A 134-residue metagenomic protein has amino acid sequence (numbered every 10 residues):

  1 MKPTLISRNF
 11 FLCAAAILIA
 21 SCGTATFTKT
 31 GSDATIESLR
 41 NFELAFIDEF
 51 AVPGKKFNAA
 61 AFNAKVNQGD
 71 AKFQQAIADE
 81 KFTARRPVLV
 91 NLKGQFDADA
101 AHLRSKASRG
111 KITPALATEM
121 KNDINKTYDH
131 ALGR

Functional and structural regions predicted by a protein language model:
M1-F11: Bacterial N-terminal signal peptides that target proteins for export
A16-I19: Bacterial Sec-type N-terminal signal peptides, specifically the leucine/valine-rich hydrophobic h-region
C22-T24: N-terminal Sec signal peptide cleavage junction
T28-S38: Alpha-helical transmembrane signal-anchor/signal-peptide segments
T35, D48-R85: Alpha-helical segments in soluble extracytoplasmic regions
E43, A98-R134: C-terminal amphipathic alpha-helix
N58-N67, R86-G94, P114-N122: Short, charged, amphipathic alpha-helical segments
E80-S105: Heptad-repeat alpha-helical coiled-coil/4-helix-bundle sensor or tether segments in soluble regions
